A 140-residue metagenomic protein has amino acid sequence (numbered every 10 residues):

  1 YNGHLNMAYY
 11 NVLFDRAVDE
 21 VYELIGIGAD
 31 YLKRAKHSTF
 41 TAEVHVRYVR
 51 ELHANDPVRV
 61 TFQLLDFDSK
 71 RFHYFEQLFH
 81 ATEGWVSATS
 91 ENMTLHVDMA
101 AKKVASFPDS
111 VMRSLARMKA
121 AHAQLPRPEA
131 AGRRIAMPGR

Functional and structural regions predicted by a protein language model:
Y1-T41, D98-R140: Hot-dog-fold acyl-thioester-processing enzymes
N2, N6, V58-V60, T94: Short beta-strand segments
D15-R16, G28, V46, A54 (+2 more regions): A generic structural signal for solvent-exposed, polar alpha-helical segments
V21-F72, S87: Hydrophobic beta-strand-centered segment that forms part of the acyl-chain substrate-binding groove
L65-L95: Mid-chain, well-packed structural core segment of small domains
